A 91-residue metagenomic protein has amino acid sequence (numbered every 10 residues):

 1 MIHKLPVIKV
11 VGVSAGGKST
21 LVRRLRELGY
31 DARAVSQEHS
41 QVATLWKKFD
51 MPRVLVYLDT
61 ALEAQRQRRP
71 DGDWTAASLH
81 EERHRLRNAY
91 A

Functional and structural regions predicted by a protein language model:
M1-L5: Phosphate-binding P-loop
V10: Hydrophobic anchor at the beta1->P-loop junction of P-loop NTPases
V13: P-loop (Walker A) phosphate-binding loop of NTP-binding proteins
G17: Conserved glycine(s) of the Walker
L21-V22: Post-Walker A alpha-helix
A32-T44: Short beta-strand-centered segment that lines the nucleotide-binding/catalytic pocket of NTP-utilizing
M51-R68: Conserved phosphate-donor/acceptor-positioning beta-strand/loop module used by diverse small-molecule
W74-A91: Small-molecule kinase domains that catalyze NTP-dependent phosphoryl transfer to phosphate-bearing small molecules
